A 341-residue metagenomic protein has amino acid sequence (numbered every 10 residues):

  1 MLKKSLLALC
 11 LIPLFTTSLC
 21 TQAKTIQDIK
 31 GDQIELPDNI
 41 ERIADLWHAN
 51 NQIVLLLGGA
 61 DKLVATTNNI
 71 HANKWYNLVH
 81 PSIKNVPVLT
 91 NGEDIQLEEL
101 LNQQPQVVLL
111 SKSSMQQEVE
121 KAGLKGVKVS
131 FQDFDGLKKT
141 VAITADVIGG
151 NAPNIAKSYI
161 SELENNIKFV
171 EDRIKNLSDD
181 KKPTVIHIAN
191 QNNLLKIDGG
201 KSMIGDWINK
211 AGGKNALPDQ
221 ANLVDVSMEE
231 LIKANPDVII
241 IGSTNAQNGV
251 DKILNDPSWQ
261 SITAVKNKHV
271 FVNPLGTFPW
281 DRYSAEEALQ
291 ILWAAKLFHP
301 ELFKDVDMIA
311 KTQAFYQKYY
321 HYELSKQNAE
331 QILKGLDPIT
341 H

Functional and structural regions predicted by a protein language model:
M1-L9: Bacterial N-terminal signal peptides that target proteins for export
A8-T17: Bacterial N-terminal signal peptides
T17-A23: Sec/Tat signal peptide C-region and signal peptidase I cleavage site
K24-I26, Q33, Q116-L194, L217-P218 (+1 more regions): Extracytoplasmic substrate-binding proteins
I29-G31, V86-E98, Q220-M228: Short helix-initiation/N-cap motifs at beta->coil->alpha
A44-Q103, V107-K112: A short, structured surface patch at a secondary-structure boundary
I95-Q104, A122, S227-N235: Short helices/loops that flank or line small-molecule/ion binding pockets
K196-L223: Alpha-helical, coiled-coil/dimerization segments enriched in small aliphatic residues
